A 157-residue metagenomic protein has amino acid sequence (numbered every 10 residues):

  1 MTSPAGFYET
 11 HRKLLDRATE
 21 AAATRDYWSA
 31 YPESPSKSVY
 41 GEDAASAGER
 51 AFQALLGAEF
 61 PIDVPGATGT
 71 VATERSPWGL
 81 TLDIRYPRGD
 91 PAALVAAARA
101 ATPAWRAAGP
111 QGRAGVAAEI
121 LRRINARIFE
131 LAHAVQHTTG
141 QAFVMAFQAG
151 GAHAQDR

Functional and structural regions predicted by a protein language model:
M1-R157: N-terminal Rossmann-like NAD(P)+-binding subdomain of aldehyde/semialdehyde dehydrogenases
